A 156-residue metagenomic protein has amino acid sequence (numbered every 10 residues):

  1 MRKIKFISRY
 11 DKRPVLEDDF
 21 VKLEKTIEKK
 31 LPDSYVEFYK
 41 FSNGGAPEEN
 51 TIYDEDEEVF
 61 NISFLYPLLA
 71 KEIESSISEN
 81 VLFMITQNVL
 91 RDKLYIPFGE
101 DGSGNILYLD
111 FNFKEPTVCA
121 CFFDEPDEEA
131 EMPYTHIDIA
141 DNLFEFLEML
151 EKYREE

Functional and structural regions predicted by a protein language model:
M1-N105, Y153-E156: A surface-exposed partner-binding patch
G99, D110, C119-C121: Residues in well-ordered beta-strands of folded domains
G104-F113: Broad, structure-driven detector of short, well-ordered beta-strand segments within folded domains
K114-E128: Intrinsically disordered, low-complexity regulatory segments enriched in Ser/Thr/Pro and charged residues
P126-M149: Compact, glycine/acidic-enriched structural inserts
